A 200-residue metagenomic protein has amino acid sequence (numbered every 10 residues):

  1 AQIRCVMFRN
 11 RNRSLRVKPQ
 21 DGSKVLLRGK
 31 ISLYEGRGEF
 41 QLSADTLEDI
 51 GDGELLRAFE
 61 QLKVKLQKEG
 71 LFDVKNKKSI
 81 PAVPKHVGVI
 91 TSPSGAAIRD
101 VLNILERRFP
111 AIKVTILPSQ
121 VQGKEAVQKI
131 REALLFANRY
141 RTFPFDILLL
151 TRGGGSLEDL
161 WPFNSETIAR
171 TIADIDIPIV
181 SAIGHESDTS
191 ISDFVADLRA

Functional and structural regions predicted by a protein language model:
A1, P19-L33: OB-fold and OB-like beta-barrel modules that bind single-stranded nucleic acids
Q2-K18: Beta-strand/loop nucleic-acid-binding surfaces
Q2-M7, L26-R28, Q41-S43: Short, conserved beta-strand segments within well-ordered enzyme catalytic domains that often line or immediately flank
R16-K18, S43-P110: Extended, charge-rich, solvent-exposed interface segments
D21, V74-N76, E132-A137: A general structural signal for short secondary-structure boundary/capping elements
L33-L42: Short, Lys/Arg- and Gly-enriched loop/turn segments at beta-strand edges
G88-A200: Short glycine/threonine-rich loop/turn motifs
